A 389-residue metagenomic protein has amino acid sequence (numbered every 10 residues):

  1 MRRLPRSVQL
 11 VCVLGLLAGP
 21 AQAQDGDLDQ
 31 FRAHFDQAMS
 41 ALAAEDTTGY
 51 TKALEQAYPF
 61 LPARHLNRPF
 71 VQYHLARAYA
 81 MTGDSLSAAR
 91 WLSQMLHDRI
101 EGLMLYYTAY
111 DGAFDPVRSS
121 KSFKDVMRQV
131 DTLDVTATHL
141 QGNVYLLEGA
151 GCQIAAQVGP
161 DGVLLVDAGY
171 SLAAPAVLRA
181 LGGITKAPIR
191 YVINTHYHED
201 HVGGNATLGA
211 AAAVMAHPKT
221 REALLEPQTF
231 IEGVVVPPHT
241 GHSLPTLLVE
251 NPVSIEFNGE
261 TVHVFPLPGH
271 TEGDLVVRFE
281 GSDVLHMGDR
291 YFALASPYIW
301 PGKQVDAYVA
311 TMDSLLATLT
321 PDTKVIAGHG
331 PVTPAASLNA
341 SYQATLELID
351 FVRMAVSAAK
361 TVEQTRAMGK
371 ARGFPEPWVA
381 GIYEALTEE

Functional and structural regions predicted by a protein language model:
M81, G112, P116-D131, L316-K324 (+1 more regions): Accessory terminal helices/loops
T138-A180, V277-F279, D283-D289: Conserved beta-strand hairpin/beta-sheet module of binuclear metal-dependent hydrolase folds, prominently
G162-V163, G169-L172, S254, T261-F351: Metallo-beta-lactamase
R179-S254: Active-site HxH/HxHxD metal-binding segment of metal-dependent hydrolases
